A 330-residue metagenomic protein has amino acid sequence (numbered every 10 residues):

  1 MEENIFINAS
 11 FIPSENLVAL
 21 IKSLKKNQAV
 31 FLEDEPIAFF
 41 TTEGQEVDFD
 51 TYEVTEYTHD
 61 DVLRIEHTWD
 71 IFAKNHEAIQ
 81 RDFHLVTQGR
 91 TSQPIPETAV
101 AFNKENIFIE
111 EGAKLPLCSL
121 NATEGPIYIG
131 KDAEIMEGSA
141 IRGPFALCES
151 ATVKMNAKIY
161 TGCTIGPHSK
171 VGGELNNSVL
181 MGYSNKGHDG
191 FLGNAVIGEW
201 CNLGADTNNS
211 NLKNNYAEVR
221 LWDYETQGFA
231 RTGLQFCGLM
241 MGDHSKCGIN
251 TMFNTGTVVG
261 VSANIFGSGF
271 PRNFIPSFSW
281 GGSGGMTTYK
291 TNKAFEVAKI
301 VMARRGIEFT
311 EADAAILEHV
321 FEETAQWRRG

Functional and structural regions predicted by a protein language model:
M1-E105, G112, P271, S277-G330: Terminal amphipathic alpha-helical/low-complexity segments used for targeting or macromolecular assembly
E2-E3, K25-K26, I135, L180 (+1 more regions): Short glycine/proline-enriched coil/turn segments at helix->beta-strand junctions
E3, L117, S262: Conserved beta-strand and immediately adjacent loop positions that scaffold enzyme active sites
L20-I21, E77-Q80, V86-Q88, A122 (+9 more regions): Surface-exposed beta-strand edges and their flanking turn/coil or helix-capping segments
R90-G198, N214, M240, V258: Extended beta-solenoid/beta-helix repeat architectures
M155-N156, H168-R329: Glycine-rich hexapeptide-repeat left-handed beta-helix
